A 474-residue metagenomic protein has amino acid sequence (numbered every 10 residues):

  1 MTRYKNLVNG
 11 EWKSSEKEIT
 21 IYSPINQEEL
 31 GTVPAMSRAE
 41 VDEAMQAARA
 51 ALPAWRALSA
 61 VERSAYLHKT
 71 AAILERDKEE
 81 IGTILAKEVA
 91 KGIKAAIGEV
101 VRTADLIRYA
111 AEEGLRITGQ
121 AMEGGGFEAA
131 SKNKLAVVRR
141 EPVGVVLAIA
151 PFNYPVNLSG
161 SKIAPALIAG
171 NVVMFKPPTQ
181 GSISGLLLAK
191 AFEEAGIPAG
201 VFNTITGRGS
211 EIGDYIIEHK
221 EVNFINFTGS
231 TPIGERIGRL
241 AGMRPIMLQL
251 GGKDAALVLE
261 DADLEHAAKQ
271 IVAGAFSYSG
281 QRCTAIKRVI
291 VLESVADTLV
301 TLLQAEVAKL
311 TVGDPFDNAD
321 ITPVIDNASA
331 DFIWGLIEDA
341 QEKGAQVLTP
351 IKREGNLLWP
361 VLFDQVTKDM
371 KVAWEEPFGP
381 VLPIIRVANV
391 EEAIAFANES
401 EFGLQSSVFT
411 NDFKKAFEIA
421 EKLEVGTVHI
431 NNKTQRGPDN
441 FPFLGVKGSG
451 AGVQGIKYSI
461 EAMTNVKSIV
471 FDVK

Functional and structural regions predicted by a protein language model:
M1-K132: N-terminal Rossmann-like NAD(P)+-binding subdomain of aldehyde/semialdehyde dehydrogenases
M1-T32, A65, K69, I117-L147 (+3 more regions): Terminal low-complexity tails and localization/encapsulation signals of metabolic enzymes
Q27, R63, L85, I107 (+9 more regions): Residue-level signal for inorganic ion chemistry
E28-T32, V222, L257, T311 (+2 more regions): Conserved C-terminal structural/oligomerization subdomain of aldehyde/semialdehyde dehydrogenase
E29-M36, A51-A57, L147-A148, A256-L259 (+5 more regions): Short, well-ordered beta-strand elements within core beta-sheets of diverse protein domains
E75, G124-H266, V387: Rossmann-like NAD(P) dinucleotide-binding subdomain of oxidoreductase/dehydrogenase enzymes
V172-M174, V347, T427: A short hydrophobic/small-residue beta-strand
P232-T367, I430: ALDH superfamily catalytic-core signature
